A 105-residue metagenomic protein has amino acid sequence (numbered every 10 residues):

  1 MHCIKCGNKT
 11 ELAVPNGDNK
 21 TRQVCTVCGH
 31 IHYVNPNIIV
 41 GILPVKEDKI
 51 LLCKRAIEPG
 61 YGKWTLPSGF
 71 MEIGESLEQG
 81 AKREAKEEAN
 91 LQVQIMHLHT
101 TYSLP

Functional and structural regions predicted by a protein language model:
M1-I42: Acidic, metal-coordinating catalytic segment for phosphate/diphosphate chemistry, firing primarily on the Nudix
L12, L52, H97-T100: A short linear hydrophobic-aromatic micro-motif
V14, G29, A56, S68-F70 (+1 more regions): Short, well-ordered turn and helix-capping elements at secondary-structure junctions
T21, I38, G60-G62, L91-Q94: A generic structural signal for short beta-strands and their flanking turns/coil linkers
I38-V40, V45, I50-C53, V93-I95: Hydrophobic aliphatic residue packing
V45-E87: Conserved Nudix-box catalytic region and its N-terminal flanking loop in Nudix hydrolases and closely related
N90-P105: Active-site segment of metal-dependent pyrophosphate-handling enzymes, primarily the Nudix hydrolase catalytic core
